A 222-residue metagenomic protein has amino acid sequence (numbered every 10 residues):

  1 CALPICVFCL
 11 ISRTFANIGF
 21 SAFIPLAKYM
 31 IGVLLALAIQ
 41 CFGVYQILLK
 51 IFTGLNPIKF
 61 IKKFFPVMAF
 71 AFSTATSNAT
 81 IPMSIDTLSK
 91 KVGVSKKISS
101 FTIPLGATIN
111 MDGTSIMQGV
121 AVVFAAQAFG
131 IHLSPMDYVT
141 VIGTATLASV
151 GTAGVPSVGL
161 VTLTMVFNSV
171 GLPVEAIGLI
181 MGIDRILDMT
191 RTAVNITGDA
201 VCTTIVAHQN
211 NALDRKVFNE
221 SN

Functional and structural regions predicted by a protein language model:
C1-L3: Short, small-residue-biased leader/transition segments that mark boundaries at the very start of proteins
C9-N17, V44-G54, G171, A207-N210: Structural signal for alpha-helical transmembrane segments and their membrane-water exit/capping regions in multi-pass
L10-P25, A128-F129: Transmembrane helix-loop junctions in multi-pass membrane proteins
S12, L35, I39, G43-L48 (+4 more regions): Alpha-helical membrane-inserting segments
I18-Y45: Entry/N-cap segments of selected transmembrane alpha helices and their immediately preceding amphipathic helices
A36, Q40, V44, N110-G113 (+3 more regions): Alpha-helical transmembrane segments of multipass membrane proteins
P66-S149, T203, R215-E220: Helix-loop-helix junctions within the multi-pass membrane cores of secondary transporters/permeases
G119-N222: Transmembrane alpha-helical segments and their short flanking loops that form helix-hairpins/helix-helix interfaces
